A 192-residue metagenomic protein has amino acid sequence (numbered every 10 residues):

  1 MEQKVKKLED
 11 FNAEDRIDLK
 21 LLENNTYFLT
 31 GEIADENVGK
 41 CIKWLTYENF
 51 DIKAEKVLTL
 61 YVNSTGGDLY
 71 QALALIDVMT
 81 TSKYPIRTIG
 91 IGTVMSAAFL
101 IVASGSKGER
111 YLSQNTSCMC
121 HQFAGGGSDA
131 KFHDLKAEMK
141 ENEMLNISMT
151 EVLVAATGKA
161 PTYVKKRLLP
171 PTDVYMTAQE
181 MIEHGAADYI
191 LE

Functional and structural regions predicted by a protein language model:
M1-E192: Terminal-region recognition feature
